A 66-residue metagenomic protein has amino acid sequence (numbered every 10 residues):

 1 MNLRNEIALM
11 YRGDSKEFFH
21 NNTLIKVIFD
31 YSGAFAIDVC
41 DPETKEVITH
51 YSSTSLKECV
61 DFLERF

Functional and structural regions predicted by a protein language model:
M1-N21, P42, E46-Y51: Negatively charged, low-complexity tracts enriched in Asp/Glu with abundant Ser/Thr
R12, D30, S52-S53, R65: Intrinsic disorder/low-complexity segments
F19-H20, A36, S52, L63: Compositionally biased, low-structure terminal segments
L24-I48, F66: Short aromatic-glycine-(Arg/Gly/Cys) micro-motifs in beta-strand/loop hairpins
E43, S53-F66: A short, charged, amphipathic alpha-helix used as a generic interaction element across diverse proteins
